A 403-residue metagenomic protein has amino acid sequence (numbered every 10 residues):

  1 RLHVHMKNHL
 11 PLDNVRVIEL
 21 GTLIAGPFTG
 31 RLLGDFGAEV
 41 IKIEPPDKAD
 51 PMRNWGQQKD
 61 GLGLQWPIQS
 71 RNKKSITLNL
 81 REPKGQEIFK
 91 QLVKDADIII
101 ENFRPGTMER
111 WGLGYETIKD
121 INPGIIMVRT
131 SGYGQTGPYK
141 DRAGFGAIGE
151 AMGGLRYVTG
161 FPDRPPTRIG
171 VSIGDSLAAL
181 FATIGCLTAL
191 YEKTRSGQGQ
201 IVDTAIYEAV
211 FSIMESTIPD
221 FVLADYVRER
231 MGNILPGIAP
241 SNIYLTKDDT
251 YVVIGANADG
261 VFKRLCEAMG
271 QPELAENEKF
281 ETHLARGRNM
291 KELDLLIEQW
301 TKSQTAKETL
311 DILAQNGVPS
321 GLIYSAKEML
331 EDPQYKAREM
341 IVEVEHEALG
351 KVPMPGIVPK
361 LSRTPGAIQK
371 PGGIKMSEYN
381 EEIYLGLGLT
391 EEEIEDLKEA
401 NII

Functional and structural regions predicted by a protein language model:
L2-G185, A189-R195, E381-I403: N-terminal helix-loop segment corresponding to the beta1-alpha1 unit of nucleotide/adenylate-binding folds
N8, E281, L349-D396: Flexible, small-/acidic-enriched active-site or ligand-binding loops
D47, Y133-G134, I206-F211, D248-T250 (+2 more regions): Glycine-rich beta-alpha junction loops
Q58, W66, M231-P236, N242-I243 (+2 more regions): Short Gly/Pro-enriched turn/cap motifs at secondary-structure boundaries
Q135, D163-I173, T194-V210, R230-P236 (+2 more regions): Conserved Rossmann-fold dehydrogenase catalytic segment
A179-G199, S212-A224, C266-E273: Oxidoreductase and adenylate-handling cofactor-binding alpha/beta cores
P240-N316, S320: Aromatic-enriched alpha-helical interface/lid elements that frame and gate functional surfaces
Q315-Q369: A glycine-rich dinucleotide-binding beta-alpha-beta segment and adjacent secondary-structure elements that constitute
